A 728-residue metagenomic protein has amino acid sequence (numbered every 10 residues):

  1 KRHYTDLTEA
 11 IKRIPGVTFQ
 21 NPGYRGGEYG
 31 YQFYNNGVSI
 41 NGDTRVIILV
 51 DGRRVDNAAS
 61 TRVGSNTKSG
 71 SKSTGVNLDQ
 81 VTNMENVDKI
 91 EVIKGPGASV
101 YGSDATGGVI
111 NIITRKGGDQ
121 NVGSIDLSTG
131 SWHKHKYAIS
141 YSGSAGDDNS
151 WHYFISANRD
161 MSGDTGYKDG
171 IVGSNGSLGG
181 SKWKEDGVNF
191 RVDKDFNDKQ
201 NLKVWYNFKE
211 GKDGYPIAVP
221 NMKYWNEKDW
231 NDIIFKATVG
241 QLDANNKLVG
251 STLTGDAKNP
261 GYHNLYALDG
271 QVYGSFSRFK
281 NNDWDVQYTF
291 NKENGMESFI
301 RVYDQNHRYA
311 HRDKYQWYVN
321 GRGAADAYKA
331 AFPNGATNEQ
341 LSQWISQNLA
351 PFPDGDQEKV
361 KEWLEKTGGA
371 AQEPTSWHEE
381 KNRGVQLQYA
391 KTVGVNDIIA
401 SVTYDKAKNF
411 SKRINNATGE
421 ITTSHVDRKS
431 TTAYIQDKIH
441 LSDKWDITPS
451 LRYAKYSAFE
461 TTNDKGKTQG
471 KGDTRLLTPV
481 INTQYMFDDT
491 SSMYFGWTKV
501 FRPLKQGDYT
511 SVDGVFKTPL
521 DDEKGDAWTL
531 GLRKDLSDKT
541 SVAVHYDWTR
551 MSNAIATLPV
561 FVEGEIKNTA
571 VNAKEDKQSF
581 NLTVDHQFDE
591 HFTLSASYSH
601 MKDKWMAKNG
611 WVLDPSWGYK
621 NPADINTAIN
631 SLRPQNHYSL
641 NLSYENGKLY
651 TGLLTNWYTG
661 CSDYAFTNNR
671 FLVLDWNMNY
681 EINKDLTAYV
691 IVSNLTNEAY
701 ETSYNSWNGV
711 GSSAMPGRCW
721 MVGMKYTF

Functional and structural regions predicted by a protein language model:
L7-A10, N36-V38, L49, N77-Q80 (+3 more regions): N-terminal periplasmic accessory domains that precede and gate Gram-negative outer-membrane beta-barrel machines
T8-N57: Extracytoplasmic beta-strand/coil segments of soluble accessory domains associated with Gram-negative outer-membrane
G37, R53-K94: Short acidic/polar hinge/loop motifs at secondary-structure boundaries that mediate gating or recognition
D119-Q120, S128, S140-Y273, A458: Periplasmic-side early beta-strands and strand-to-turn transitions of outer-membrane beta-barrels
S142-S144, D195, G211, S277 (+4 more regions): Conserved C-terminal beta-signal and adjacent last beta-strands/turns of outer-membrane beta-barrel proteins
I155, E297-Q316, N409-F410, M486-V500 (+4 more regions): Membrane-embedded beta-barrel scaffold of Gram-negative outer-membrane proteins
D195-K209, L248-V249, G261, L265-K465 (+6 more regions): Face-selective signature of the C-terminal outer-membrane beta-barrel domain
H440-T448, A454-Y456, D547-R550, A570-Y664 (+2 more regions): Gram-negative outer-membrane beta-barrel transporters
